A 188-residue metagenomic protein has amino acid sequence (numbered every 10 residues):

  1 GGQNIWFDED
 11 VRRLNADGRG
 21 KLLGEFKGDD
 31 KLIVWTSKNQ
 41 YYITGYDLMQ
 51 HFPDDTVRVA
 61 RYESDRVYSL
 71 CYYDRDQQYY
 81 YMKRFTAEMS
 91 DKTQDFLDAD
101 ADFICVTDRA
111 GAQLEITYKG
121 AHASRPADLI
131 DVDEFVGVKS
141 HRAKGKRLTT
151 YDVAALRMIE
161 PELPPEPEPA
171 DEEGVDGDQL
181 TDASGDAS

Functional and structural regions predicted by a protein language model:
G1-S188: C-terminal interaction appendages of subunits in large macromolecular complexes
